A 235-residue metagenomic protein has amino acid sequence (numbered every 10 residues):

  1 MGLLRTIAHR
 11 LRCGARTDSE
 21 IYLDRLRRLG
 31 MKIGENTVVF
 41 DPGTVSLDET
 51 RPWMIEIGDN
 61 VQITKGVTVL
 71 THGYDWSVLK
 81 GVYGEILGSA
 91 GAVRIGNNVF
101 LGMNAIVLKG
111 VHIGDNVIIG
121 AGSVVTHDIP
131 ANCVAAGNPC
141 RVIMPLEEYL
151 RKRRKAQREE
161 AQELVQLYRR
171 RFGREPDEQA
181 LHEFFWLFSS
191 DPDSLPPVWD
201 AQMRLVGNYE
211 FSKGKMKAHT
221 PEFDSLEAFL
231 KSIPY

Functional and structural regions predicted by a protein language model:
M1-G30, N36, C140-Y235: Terminal amphipathic alpha-helical/low-complexity segments used for targeting or macromolecular assembly
Y22-D24, M31, V38-H112, P139 (+1 more regions): Flexible, glycine/small-residue-enriched loop-and-beta-strand segment within the central core of proteins
G30-M31, T126: Alpha-helix termination/capping residues and helix-transition junctions
Q62, G91, A121-V124, V134: Hydrophobic alpha-helical segments of small multi-pass membrane proteins
F100, I118, A135: Short glycine/serine/threonine-biased micro-segments
M103-I118, S123-H127: Beta-rich strand-turn-strand
H127, A136, V142: HATPase_c (GHKL) ATP-binding subdomain of two-component histidine kinases
A131, A136, E148-Y149: Catalytic binding pocket for nucleotide-activated donors in carbohydrate/polymer assembly enzymes
